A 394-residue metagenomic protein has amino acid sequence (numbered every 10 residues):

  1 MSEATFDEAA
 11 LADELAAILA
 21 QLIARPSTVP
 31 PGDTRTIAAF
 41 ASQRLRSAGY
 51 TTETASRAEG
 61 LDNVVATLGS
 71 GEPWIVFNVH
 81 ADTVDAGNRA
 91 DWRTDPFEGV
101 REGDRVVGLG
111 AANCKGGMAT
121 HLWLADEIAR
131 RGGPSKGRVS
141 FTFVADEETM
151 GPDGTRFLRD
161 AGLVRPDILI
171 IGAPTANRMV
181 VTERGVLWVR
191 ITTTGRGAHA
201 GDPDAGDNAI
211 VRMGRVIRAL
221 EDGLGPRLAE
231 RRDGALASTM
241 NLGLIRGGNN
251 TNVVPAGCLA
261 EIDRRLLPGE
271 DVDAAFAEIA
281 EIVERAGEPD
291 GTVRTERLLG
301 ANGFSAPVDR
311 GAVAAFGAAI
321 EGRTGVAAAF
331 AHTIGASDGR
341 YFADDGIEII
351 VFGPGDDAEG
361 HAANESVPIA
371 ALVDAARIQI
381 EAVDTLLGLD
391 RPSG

Functional and structural regions predicted by a protein language model:
M1-E3, A10, S56-A58, V181 (+1 more regions): Metal-dependent amide/peptide-bond hydrolase catalytic core, centered on the "pita-bread" metallohydrolase fold
S2-R89, G257-E261, A275-E278, A315 (+1 more regions): N-terminal helical capping/dimerization or prosegment-like subdomains of hydrolases acting on amide or phosphate bonds
A48, R131-S135, L163, R285-D290 (+1 more regions): Short helix-capping segments at alpha-helix termini
E53, V76, S140-T142, R294: A structural signal for isolated positions on well-ordered beta-strands in alpha/beta enzyme cores
W74-S140: Active-site metal-coordination/substrate-binding segment of hydrolases, especially metallo-dependent peptidases
A86-R101, P166, V181-T192, I350: Acidic-glycine-rich active-site phosphate/pyrophosphate-binding loop
A111-A112, G116-D222, H361-D374: Fold-level recognition of mixed alpha/beta catalytic cores in primary-metabolism enzymes, strongest
